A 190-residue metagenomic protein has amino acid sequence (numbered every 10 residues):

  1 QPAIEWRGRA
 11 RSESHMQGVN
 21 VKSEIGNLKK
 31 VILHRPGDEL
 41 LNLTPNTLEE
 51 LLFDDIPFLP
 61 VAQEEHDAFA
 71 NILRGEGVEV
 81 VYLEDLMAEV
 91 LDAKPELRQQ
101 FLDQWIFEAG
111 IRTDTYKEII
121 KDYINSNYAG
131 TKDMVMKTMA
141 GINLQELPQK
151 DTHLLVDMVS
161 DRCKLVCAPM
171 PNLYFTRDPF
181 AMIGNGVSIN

Functional and structural regions predicted by a protein language model:
A10-E13: Short, low-complexity intrinsically disordered segments enriched in A/P/G/S/L with frequent Arg, especially at protein
M16-N190: The feature marks the mature, well-folded catalytic cores of soluble enzymes
